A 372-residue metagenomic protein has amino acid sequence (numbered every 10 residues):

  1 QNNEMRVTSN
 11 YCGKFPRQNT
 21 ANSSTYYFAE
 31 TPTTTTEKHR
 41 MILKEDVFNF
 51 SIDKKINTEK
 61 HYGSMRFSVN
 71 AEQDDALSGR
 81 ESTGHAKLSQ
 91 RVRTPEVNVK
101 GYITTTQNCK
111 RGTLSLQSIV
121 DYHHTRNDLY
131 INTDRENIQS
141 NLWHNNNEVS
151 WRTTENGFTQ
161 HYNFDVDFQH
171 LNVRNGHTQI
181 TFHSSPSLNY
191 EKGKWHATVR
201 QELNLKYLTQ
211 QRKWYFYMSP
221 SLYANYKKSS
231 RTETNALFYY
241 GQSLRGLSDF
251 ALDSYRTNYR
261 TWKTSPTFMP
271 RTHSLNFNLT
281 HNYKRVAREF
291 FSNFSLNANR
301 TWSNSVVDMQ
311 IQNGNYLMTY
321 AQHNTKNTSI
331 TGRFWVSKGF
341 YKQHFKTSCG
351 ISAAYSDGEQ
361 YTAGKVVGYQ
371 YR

Functional and structural regions predicted by a protein language model:
N2-P16, L43-D75, R91-R372: Exposed, low-structure sequence patches enriched in small/polar residues
T20-T36, G79-L88: Buried hydrophobic residues that stabilize the cores of well-folded domains
